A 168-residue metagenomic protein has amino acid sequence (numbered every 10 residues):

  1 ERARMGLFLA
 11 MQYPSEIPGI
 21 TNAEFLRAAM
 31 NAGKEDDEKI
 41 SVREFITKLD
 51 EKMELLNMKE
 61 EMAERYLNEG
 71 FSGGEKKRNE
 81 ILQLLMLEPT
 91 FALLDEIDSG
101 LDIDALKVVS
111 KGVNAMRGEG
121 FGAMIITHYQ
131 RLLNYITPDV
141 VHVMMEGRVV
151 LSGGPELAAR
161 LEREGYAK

Functional and structural regions predicted by a protein language model:
E1-F8, M116, L161: ABC ATPase NBD coupling module
M5, Q12-T90: ABC-family P-loop ATPase nucleotide-binding domains
T90-E96: Walker B motif beta-strand of ABC-family P-loop ATPases
E96-I97, D104: Walker B catalytic motif
L106-E119: Helical segment within the ABC ATPase nucleotide-binding domain
G120-H128: Conserved H-loop
Y129-I136: Conserved H-loop
V140, M144, R148-K168: Conserved beta-strand-loop-alpha-helix hinge in the C-terminal portion of ABC ATPase nucleotide-binding domains
